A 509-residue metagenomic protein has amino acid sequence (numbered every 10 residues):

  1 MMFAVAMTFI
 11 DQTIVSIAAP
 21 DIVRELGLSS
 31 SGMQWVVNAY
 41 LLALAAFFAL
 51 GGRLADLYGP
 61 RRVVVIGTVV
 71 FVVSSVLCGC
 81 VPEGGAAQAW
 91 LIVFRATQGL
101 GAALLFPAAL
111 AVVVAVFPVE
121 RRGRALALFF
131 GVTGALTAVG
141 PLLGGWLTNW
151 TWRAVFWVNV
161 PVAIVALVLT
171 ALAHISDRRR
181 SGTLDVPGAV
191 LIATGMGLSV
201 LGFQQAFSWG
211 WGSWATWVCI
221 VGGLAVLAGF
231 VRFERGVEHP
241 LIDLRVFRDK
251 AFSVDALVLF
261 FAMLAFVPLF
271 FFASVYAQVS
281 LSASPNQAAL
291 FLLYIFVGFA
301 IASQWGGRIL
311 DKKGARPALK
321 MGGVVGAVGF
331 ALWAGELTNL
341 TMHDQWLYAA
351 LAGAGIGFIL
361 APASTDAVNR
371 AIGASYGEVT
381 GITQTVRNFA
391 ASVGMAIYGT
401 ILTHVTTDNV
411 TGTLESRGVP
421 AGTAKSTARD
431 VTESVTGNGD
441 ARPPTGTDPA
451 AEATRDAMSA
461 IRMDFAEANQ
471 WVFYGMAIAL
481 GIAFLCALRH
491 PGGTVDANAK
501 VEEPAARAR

Functional and structural regions predicted by a protein language model:
M1-L44, P187, G212-E378, A508-R509: Transmembrane core module of solute transporters
M1-V5, F9, D430-R509: Transmembrane-helix exit segments and adjacent C-terminal regions of multi-pass membrane proteins
A6, L42, V76-L77, A96 (+9 more regions): Hydrophobic residues within the alpha-helical transmembrane core of Major Facilitator Superfamily
T8, V37-Y40, L44, Q98-G99 (+9 more regions): Structural signature of transmembrane alpha-helices in multi-pass secondary transporters
I22-V23, L54-A55, L143-N149, F203 (+4 more regions): Interfacial helix-cap and linker-helix signal at transmembrane-aqueous boundaries of multi-pass secondary transporters
L41, F48-G188, W214: Helix-loop-helix hairpins in multi-pass membrane proteins, especially solute transporters
G59-T68, P82-W90, L105-A109, F117-A127 (+3 more regions): C-terminal module of multi-pass small-molecule transporters
P161-R178, G195-Q204, G223-G236, A483-P491: C-terminal membrane-cytosol helix-exit motif in multi-pass small-molecule transporters
